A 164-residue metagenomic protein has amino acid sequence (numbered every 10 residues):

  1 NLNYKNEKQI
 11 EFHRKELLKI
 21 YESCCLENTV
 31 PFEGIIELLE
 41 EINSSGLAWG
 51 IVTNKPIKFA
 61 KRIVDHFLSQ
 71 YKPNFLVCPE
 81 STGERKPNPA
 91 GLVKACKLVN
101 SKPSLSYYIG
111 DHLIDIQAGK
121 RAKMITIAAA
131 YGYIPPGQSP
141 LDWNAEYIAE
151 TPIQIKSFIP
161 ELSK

Functional and structural regions predicted by a protein language model:
N1, R14-K19, A48-N54, D111-D115: Short, mixed-charge, low-aromatic patches
N1-S23, E33, E37, E41: A metal-dependent, Asp-based hydrolase signature
L2-K5, S23, E27-V30, E80-E84 (+1 more regions): Pocket-edge positions in alpha/beta enzyme catalytic cores
K5, E41-I42, A95, E161: Low-complexity, intrinsically disordered/propeptide-like segments
Q9, N28, F32, Y71 (+1 more regions): Secondary-structure transition/capping residues
S23-I51, I57-D65, P89: Short, acidic loop-to-helix structural element flanking the phosphoryl-transfer center in phosphate-processing enzymes
P56-K164: Asp-based, Mg2+/Mn2+-dependent phosphohydrolase catalytic module
